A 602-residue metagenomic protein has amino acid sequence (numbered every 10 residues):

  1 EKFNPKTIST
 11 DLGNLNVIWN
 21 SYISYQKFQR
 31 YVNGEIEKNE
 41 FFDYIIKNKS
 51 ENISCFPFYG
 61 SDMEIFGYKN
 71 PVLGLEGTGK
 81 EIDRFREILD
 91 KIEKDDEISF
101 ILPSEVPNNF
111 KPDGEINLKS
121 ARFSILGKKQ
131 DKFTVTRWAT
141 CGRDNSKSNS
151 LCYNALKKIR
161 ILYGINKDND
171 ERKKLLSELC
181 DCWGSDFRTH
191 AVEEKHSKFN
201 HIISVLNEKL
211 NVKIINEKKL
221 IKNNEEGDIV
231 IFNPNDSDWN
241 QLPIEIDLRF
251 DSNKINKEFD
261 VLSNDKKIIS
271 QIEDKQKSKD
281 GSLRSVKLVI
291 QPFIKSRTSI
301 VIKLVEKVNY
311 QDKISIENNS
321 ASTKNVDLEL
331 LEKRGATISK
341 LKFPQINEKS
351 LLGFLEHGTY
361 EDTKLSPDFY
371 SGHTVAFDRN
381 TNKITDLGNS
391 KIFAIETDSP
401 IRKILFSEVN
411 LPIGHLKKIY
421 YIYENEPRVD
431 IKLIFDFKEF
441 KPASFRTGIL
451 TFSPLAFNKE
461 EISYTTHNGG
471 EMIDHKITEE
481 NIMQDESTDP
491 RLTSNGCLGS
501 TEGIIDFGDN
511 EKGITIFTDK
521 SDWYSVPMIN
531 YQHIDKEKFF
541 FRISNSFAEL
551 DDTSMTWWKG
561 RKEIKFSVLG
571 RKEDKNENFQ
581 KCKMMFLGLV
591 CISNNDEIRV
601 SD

Functional and structural regions predicted by a protein language model:
E1-K2, S99-V106, S263, E273-D274 (+1 more regions): A generic structural motif
F3-F28, N33-S237, R249, K476-E563 (+2 more regions): Active-site and substrate-binding clefts of carbohydrate-active enzymes
W19-S24, S61-I65, L102-P107, W183 (+9 more regions): Short, flexible loop/turn elements at secondary-structure junctions
Q26-F28, G67-K69, W239-Q241, T298 (+3 more regions): Short helix/loop capping segments that flank catalytic or ligand/cofactor-binding pockets
L162-N166, I268-K279, G388-T397, I419-I422: Short amphipathic beta-strand and strand-loop transition segments with alternating hydrophobic
K219-S315: Alpha-mannosidase-like glycoside hydrolase catalytic domains involved in N-glycan trimming, generalizing to other
V286, P292, E317-D602: Beta-strand/loop-rich accessory regions of lumenal/periplasmic or secreted enzymes, predominantly carbohydrate-active
